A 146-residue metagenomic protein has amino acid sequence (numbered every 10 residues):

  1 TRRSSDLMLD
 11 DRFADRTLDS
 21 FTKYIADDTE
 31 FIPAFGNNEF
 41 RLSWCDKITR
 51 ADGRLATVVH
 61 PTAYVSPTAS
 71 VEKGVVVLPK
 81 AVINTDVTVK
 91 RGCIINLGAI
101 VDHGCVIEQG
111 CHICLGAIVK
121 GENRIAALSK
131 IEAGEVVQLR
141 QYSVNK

Functional and structural regions predicted by a protein language model:
T1-S4: Short, small-residue-biased leader/transition segments that mark boundaries at the very start of proteins
L9-Y64: Phosphate-bearing ligand-interacting subdomains that bind or position ATP/ADP/UDP/GDP/NAD(P) or nucleotide-linked
T57-K146: Structural signal for interior beta-strand "rungs" in well-ordered beta-sheet cores of soluble enzyme domains
